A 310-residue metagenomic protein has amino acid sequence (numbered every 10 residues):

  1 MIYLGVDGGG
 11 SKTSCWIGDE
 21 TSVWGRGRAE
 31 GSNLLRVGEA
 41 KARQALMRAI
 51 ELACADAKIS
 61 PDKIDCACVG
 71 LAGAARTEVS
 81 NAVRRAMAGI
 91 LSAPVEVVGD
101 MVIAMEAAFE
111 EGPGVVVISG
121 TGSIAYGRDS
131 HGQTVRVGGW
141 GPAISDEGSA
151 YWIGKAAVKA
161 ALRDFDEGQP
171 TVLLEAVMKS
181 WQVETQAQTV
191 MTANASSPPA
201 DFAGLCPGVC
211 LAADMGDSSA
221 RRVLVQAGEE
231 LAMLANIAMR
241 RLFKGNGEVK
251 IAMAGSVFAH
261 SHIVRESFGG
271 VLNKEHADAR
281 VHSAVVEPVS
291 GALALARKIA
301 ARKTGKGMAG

Functional and structural regions predicted by a protein language model:
M1-D62, A86-L91, A108-P113, V158-G310: ATP-binding/phosphotransfer module of carbohydrate and carboxylate kinases, centering on a glycine-rich
V37, A42, A72-V79: N-terminal short leaders/motifs
D65: Substrate-binding N-lobe of the ribokinase-like
C68-A75, S119-T121, V249-H260: Glycine-rich beta-strand-to-loop/alpha-helix junction loops that act as flexible
G70, E96-D100, H282-A284: Structural motif
A74-T171, E175, G307-A309: Phosphate-binding/catalytic loop of phosphoryl-transfer enzymes
